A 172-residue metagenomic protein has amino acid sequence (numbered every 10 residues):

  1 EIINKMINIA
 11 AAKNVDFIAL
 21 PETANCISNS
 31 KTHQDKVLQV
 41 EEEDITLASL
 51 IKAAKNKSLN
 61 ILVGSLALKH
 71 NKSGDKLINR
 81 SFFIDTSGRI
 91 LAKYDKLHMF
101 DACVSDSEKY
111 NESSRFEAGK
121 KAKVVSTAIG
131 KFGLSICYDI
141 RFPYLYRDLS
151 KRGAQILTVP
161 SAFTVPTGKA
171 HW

Functional and structural regions predicted by a protein language model:
K5-S87, K93, T164-W172: Cys-nucleophile CN-hydrolase/nitrilase-fold catalytic domain and related Cys-dependent amidase chemistry that acts on
A19-C26, L145-Q155: Short N-terminal signal/transit or membrane-insertion segments and the immediately adjacent low-complexity/disordered
I27, K36-L38, A102, S126 (+1 more regions): Residue-level signal for well-ordered alpha-helical segments
E42, K72-R152, P160-W172: Active-site catalytic loop in hydrolytic enzyme cores
